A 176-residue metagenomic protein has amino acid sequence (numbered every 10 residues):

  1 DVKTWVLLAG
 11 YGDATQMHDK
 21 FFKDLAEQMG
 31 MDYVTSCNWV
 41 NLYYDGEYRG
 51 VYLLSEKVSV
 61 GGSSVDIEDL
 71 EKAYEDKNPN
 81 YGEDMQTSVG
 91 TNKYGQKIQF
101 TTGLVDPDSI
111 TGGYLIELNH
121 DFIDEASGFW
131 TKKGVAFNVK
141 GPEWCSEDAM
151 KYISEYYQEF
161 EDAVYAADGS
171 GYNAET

Functional and structural regions predicted by a protein language model:
D1-V51, P142-T176: A conserved hydrophobic secondary-structure block that centers on an alpha-helix together with its immediately flanking
E47, V58-V60: Short loop segments at secondary-structure junctions
S55: Gly/Thr-rich phosphate-binding loop signature of adenosyl cofactor/nucleotide-binding cores
V60-T176: ATP-dependent phospho-/nucleotidyl transfer catalytic cores
